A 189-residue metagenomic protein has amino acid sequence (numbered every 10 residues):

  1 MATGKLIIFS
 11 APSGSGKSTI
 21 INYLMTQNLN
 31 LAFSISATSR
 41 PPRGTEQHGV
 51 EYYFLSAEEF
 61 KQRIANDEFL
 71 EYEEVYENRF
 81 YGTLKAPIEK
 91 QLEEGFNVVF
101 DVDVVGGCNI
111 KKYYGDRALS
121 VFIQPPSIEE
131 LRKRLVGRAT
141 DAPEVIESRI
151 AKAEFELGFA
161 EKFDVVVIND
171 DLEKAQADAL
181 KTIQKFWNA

Functional and structural regions predicted by a protein language model:
S10-P12: P-loop (Walker A) phosphate-binding loop of NTP-binding proteins
S15: ATP-binding Walker
S18: Walker A/P-loop
T26-S34: Post-Walker A helix-loop "phosphate-sensing" segment adjacent to the P-loop in P-loop NTPases
T38-V98, V105-C108: ATP-dependent small-molecule kinase phosphotransfer cores that center on conserved nucleotide phosphate-binding segments
V98-D103, Y113-G137: Conserved phosphate-donor/acceptor-positioning beta-strand/loop module used by diverse small-molecule
K133-D141, F155-A189: NTP-dependent small-molecule kinase module
